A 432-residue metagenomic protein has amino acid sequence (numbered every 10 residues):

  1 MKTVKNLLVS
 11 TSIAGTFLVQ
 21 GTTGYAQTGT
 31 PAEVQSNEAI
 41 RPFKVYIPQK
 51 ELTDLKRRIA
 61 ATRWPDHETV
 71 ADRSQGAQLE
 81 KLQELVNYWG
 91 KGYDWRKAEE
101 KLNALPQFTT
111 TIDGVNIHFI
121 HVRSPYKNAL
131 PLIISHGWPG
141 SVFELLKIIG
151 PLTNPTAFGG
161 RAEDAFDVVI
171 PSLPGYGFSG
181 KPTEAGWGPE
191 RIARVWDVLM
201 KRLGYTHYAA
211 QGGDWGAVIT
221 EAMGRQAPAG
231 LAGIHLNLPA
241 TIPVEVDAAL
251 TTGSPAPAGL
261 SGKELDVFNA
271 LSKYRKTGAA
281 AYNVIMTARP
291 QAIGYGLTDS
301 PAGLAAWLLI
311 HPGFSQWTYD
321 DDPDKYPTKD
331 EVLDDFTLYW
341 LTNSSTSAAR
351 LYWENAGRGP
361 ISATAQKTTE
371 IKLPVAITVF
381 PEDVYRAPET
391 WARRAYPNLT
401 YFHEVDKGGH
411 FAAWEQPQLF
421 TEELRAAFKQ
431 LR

Functional and structural regions predicted by a protein language model:
L52-P125, E331, W340-N343, S347-S362: Non-catalytic accessory segments flanking enzyme active sites
W95-K97, G160, L173-W187, E221: Glycine-rich "HGGG/HGxG" loop immediately N-terminal to the catalytic nucleophile of the alpha/beta-hydrolase
A129-G137: Short beta-strand element of the alpha/beta-hydrolase
W138-G150: The serine-hydrolase catalytic nucleophile loop
P151, P155-A157, Y205-A256, L260 (+1 more regions): Conserved hydrolase catalytic core segment
L152-F178: Conserved alpha/beta-hydrolase
E190-Y208: Conserved acidic catalytic loop of the alpha/beta-hydrolase fold
I285-R432: C-terminal subdomain of alpha/beta-hydrolase-fold enzymes, centered on the catalytic histidine and its supporting
